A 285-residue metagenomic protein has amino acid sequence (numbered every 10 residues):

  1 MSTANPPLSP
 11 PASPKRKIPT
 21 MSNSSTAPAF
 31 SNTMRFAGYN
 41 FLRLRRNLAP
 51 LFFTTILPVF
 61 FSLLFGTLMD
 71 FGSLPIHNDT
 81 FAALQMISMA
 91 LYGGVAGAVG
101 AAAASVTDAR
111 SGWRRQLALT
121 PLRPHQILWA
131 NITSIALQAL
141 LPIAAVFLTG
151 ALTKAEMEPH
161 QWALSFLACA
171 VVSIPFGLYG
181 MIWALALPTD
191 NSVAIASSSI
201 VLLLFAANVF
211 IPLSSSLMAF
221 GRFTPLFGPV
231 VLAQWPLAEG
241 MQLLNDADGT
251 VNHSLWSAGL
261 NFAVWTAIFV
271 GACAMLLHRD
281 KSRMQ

Functional and structural regions predicted by a protein language model:
S2-S22, I182, G240-M241, W256-Q285: Junction motif at the cytosolic side of a transmembrane helix
T3-L57, D280-S282: Aromatic- and glycine-rich beta-strand/loop motifs that create alpha-glucan
P10, S31-G38, I211-A247, W256: Short hydrophobic, aromatic-rich alpha-helical segments embedded in or entering the lipid bilayer of multi-pass
R46-G72, A82-V99, L141-P142, I195-A207 (+1 more regions): Hydrophobic alpha-helical transmembrane segments of multi-pass membrane transport/permease proteins
F60, F81-T153: Hydrophobic alpha-helical transmembrane segments of multi-pass membrane transport proteins
L64-M69, A184-F227: Transmembrane helix segments
I76-S105, A168-M181, L185, G271-A274: Hydrophobic alpha-helical transmembrane segments of membrane proteins
P124, L128-S197, L202, L255-A263 (+1 more regions): Alpha-helical transmembrane segments and their short interhelical loops
